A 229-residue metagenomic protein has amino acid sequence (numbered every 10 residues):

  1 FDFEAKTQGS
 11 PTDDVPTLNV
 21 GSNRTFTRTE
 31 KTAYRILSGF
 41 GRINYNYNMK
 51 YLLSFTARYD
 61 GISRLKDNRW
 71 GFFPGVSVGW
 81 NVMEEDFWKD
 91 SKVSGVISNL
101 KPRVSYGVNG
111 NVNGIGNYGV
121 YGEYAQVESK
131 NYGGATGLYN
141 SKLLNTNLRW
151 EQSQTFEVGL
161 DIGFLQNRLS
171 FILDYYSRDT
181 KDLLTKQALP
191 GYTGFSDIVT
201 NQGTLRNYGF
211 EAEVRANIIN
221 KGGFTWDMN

Functional and structural regions predicted by a protein language model:
F1-N229: Extracellular/periplasmic, surface-exposed regions of secreted and cell-surface proteins
